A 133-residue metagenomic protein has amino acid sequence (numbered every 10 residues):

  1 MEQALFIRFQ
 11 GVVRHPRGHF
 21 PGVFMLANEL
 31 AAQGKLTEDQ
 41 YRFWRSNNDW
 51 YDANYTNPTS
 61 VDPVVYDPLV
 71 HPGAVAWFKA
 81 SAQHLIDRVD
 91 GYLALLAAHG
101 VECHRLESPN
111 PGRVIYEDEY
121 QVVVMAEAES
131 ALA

Functional and structural regions predicted by a protein language model:
M1-A80: Long, contiguous N-terminal structural blocks used for assembly/anchoring
R45-N48, K79, I86, D90-L93 (+2 more regions): Residue-level detector of alpha-helical secondary structure
A94-A133: Acidic, proline/glycine-rich low-complexity IDRs
